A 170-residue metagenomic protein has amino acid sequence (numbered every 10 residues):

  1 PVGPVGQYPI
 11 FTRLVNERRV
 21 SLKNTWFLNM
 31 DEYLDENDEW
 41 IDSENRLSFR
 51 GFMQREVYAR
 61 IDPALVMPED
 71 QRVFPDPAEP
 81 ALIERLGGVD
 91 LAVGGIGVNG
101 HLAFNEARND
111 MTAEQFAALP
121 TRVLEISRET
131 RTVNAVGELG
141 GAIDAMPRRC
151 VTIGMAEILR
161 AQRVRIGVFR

Functional and structural regions predicted by a protein language model:
P1-R19: Glycine-rich N-terminal segment of FAD-binding domains in flavoprotein oxidoreductases, spanning the beta-loop-helix
P1-V2, L28, V164-R165: Short glycine-rich or small-residue beta-strand-to-loop segments that form or flank ligand, phosphate, metal/Fe-S
P1-V5, G94-V98, R170: Glycine-rich beta-strand-to-loop/alpha-helix junction loops that act as flexible
P9-F11, N37-E39, A103-N105: Short glycine-/acidic-enriched loop or helix-start segments at secondary-structure transitions that form or flank
V20-V93, A145: Ligand-binding beta-strand-loop-alpha-helix segment within the catalytic cores of soluble metabolic enzymes
G87-T112: Glycine-rich phosphate-binding loop
A103-I153: Class I SAM-dependent methyltransferase SAM-binding "motif I" and its flanking Rossmann-like core
T152-R170: ATP/nucleoside-binding phosphotransfer catalytic cores, i.e., glycine-rich phosphate-binding loops
